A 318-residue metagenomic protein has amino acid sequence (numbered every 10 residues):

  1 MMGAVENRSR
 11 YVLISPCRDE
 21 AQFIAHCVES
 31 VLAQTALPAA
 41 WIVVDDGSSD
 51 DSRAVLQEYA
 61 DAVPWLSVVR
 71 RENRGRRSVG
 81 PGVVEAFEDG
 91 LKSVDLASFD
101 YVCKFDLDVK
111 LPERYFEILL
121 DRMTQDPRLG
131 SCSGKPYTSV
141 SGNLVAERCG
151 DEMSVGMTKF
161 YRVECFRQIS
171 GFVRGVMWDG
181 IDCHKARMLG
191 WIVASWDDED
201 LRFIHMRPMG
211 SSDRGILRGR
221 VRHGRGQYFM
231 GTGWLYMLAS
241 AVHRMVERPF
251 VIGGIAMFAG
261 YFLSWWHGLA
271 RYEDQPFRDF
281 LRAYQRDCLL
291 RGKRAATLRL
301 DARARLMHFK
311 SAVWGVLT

Functional and structural regions predicted by a protein language model:
M1-A33: N-proximal low-complexity "stem/linker" segments adjacent to membrane-targeting elements
E29-G75: Acidic donor-binding segment of Leloir-type glycosyltransferases
G75, K110-V145: Conserved donor NDP-sugar-binding/catalytic core segment of glycosyltransferases
V84-Y101: Active-site nucleotide-sugar/metal-binding loop of Leloir-type enzymes
S98-K110: Short beta-strand-to-loop acidic/aromatic patch adjacent to the donor-nucleotide binding site
V155-S170: Conserved nucleotide-sugar donor-binding and metal-coordinating catalytic region shared by glycosyltransferases
F172-S240: Catalytic donor/gating beta->alpha subdomain of glycosyltransferases that bind UDP-sugars
G219-V316: Non-catalytic, C-terminal membrane-associated alpha-helical segments of glycosyltransferases
